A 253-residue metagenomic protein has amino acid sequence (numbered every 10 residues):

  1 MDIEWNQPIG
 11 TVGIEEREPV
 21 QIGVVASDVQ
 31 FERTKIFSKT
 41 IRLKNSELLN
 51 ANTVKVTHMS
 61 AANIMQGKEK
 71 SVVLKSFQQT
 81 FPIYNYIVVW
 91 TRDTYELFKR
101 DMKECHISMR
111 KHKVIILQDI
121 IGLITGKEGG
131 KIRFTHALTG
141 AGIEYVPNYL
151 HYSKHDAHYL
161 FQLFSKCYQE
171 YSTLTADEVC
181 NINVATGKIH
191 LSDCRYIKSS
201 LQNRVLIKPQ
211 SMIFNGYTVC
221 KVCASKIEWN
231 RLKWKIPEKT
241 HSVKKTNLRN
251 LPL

Functional and structural regions predicted by a protein language model:
M1, H155, S192: Active-site flanking residues adjacent to catalytic metal/cofactor-binding acidic residues
M1-K111, T135-P147: Conserved non-catalytic scaffold segment of RNase H-like nuclease domains
I3-W5, L117, A157: Generic detector of well-ordered alpha-helical packing
I115-I132: Short alpha-helix plus adjacent loop in nuclease-associated cores
V146-Y149, S200-L201: Short acidic, glycine/serine/threonine-rich helix-capping segments at coil-helix boundaries
Y152-S165: Acidic, divalent-metal-coordinating active-site segment for phosphoryl/phosphodiester hydrolysis, typified by short
S172-L253: Mature, structured domains enriched in cysteine- and short glycine motifs
